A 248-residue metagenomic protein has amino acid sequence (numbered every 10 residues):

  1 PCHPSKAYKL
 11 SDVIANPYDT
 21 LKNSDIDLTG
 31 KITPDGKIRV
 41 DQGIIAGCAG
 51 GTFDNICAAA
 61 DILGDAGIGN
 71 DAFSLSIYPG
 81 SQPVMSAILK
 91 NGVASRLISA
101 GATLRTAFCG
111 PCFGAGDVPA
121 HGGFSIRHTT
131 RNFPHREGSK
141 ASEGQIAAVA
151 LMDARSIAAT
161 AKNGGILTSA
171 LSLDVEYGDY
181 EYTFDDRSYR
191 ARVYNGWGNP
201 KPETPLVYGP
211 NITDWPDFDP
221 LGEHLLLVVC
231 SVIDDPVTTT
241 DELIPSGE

Functional and structural regions predicted by a protein language model:
P1-E248: Fe-S-dependent hydro-lyases/dehydratases of central metabolism
